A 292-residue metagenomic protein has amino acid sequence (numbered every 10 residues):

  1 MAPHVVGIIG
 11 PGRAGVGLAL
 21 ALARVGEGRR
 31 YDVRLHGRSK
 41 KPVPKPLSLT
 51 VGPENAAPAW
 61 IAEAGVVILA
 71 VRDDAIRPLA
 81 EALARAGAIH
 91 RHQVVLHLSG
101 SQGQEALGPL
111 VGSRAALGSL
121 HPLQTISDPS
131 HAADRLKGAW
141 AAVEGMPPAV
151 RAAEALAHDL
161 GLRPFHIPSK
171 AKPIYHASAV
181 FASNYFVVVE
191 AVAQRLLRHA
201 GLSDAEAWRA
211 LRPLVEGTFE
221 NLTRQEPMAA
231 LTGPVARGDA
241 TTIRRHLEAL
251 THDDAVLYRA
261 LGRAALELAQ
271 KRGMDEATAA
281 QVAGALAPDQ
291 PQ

Functional and structural regions predicted by a protein language model:
M1-E63, K271: NAD(P)+-binding Rossmann beta1-loop-alpha1 motif at the extreme N-terminus of oxidoreductases
A2-V5, H92, G138: Phosphate-coordination loops involved in phosphoryl transfer and adenosine-cofactor binding
D32-R38, V95-L98, V143-E144: Short, hydrophobic beta-strand segments that form beta-sheet elements in well-ordered domains
K40, P44-H131: Rossmann-like NAD(P)(H) cofactor-binding subdomain of soluble oxidoreductases
T50, L110, A116, H131-R224: Internal alpha-helical scaffold of NAD(P)-dependent oxidoreductase catalytic cores
E220-T278: Interdomain hinge/lid region at the active-site interface of Rossmann-like NAD(P)-dependent oxidoreductases
R272-Q292: NAD(P)-dependent dehydrogenase/reductase Rossmann-like domain
